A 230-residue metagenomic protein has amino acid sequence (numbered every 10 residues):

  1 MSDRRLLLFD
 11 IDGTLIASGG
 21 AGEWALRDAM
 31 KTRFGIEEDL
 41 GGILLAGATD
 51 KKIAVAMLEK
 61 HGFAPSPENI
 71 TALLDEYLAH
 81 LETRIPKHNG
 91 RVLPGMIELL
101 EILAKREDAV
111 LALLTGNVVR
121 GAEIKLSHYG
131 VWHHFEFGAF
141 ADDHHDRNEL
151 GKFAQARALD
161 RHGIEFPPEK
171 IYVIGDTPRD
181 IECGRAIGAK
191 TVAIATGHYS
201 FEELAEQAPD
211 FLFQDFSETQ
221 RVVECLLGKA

Functional and structural regions predicted by a protein language model:
M1-A46, K52, L58-K60, F201: Active-site neighborhood of HAD-like aspartate-dependent phosphohydrolases
M1-F9, H61, P65, K170 (+2 more regions): Non-catalytic pre-domain segments flanking phosphatase-related domains
T14, L99-S127, A139-H145: Substrate-recognition element of Asp-dependent hydrolases with the DxDx(T/V) motif
K51-P65, A154-Q155: Helix-loop "lid/cap" segments that line or gate small-molecule binding pockets
L58-I102, R106-E107: Metal-dependent phosphoesterase signature
S127-A158: Histidine/lysine/aspartate-rich catalytic loop segments that bind and position anionic ligands
K152-I181: Conserved Lys-Pro-Asp/Glu-containing loop-to-beta segment of HAD-superfamily phosphomonoesterases, centered on
V173-F211: Acidic, Mg2+-coordinating phosphoryl-transfer loop and its flanking beta/alpha structural elements, shared across
